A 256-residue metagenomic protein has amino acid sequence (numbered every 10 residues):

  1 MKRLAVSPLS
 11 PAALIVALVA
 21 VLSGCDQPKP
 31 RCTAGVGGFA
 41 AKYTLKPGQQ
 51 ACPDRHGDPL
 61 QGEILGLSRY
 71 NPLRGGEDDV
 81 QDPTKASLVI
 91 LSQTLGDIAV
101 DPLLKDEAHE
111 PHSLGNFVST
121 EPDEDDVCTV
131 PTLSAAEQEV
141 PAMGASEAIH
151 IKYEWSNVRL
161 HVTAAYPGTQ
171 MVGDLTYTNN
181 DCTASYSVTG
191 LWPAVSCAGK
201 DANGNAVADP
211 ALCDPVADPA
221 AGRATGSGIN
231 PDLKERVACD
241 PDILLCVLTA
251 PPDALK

Functional and structural regions predicted by a protein language model:
M1-A13: Bacterial N-terminal signal peptides that target proteins for export
V21-G24: C-terminal motif of bacterial Sec signal peptides marking the signal peptidase cleavage site
D26-R74, Q81-K85, G204-D214, P219-P231 (+2 more regions): Tryptophan-anchored aromatic micro-motifs
G37-A41, T169-L175, A184-V188: One face of beta-strands
H56-M171, Y177-N179: Predominantly extracellular/secreted and cell-surface proteins with exposed, flexible low-complexity segments
T163, A238, I243-A250, L255-K256: Long, compositionally biased low-complexity segments
N179-A220: A contiguous, mid-protein "functional segment" used to position or interact with cofactors/ions or partner subunits
W192-A198, N230, T249-A254: N-terminal targeting sequences that direct proteins away from the cytosol to non-cytosolic compartments
